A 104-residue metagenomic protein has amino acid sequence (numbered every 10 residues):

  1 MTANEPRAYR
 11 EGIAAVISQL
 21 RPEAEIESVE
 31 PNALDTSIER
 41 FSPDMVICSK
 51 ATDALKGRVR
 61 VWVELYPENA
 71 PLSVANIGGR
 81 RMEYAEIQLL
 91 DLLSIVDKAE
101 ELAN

Functional and structural regions predicted by a protein language model:
M1, S42-I47, V59-E64: Hydrophobic beta-strand segments of well-ordered beta-sheets in folded domains
M1-P31: Short, charged N-terminal beta->alpha structural module
R10, L34-D35, A54-L55: Short, well-ordered alpha-helical microsegments
A14-I17, K56-V63: Short, glycine/charged-enriched secondary-structure capping and boundary segments
V29-M45: Acidic, metal-coordinating helix/loop segments flanking the phosphotransfer/catalytic sites of two-component signaling
P31-A33, C48-D53, P67-A70: Short, polar loop motifs at secondary-structure junctions
I38-R40, T52-R60, L72-A75: Short loop/helix-cap segments at secondary-structure boundaries that form the rim of catalytic
V61-N104: Ser/Thr/Gly-rich flexible loops in soluble cytosolic domains mediating phosphotransfer, phosphorylation
